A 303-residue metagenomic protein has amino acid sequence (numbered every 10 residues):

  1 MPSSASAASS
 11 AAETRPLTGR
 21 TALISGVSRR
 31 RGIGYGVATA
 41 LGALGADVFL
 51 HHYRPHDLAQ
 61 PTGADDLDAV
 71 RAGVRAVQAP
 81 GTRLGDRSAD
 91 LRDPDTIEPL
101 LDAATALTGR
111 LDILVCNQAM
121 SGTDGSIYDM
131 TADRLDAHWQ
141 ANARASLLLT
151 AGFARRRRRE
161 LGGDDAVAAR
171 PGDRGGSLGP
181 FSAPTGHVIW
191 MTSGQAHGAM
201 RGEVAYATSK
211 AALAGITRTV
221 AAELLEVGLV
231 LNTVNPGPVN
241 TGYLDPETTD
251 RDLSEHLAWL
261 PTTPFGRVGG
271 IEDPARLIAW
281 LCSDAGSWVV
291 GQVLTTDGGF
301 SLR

Functional and structural regions predicted by a protein language model:
P2, E226, T233, L253-V289 (+1 more regions): C-terminal helical subdomain
P2-T108, G122-G125, D129, R134 (+1 more regions): Short-chain dehydrogenase/reductase
S6-A7, A12, D124, G198 (+4 more regions): Short C-terminal tail/terminal secondary-structure segment of NAD(P)H-dependent dehydrogenase/reductase domains
G26, G162-A212, T217-E226, P238-V239: Catalytic loop of short-chain dehydrogenase/reductase
T62-D68, E98, A119-D136, R155 (+3 more regions): Conserved mid-core segment of classical short-chain dehydrogenase/reductases
Y128-L147, I189, L213, F265: Catalytic Tyr-X3-Lys loop
R155, A222-E223, S287: Alpha-helical segment proximal to the catalytic Tyr-Lys
H197, L231, N235-P246: Short, flexible catalytic-loop segment of classical short-chain dehydrogenase/reductase
